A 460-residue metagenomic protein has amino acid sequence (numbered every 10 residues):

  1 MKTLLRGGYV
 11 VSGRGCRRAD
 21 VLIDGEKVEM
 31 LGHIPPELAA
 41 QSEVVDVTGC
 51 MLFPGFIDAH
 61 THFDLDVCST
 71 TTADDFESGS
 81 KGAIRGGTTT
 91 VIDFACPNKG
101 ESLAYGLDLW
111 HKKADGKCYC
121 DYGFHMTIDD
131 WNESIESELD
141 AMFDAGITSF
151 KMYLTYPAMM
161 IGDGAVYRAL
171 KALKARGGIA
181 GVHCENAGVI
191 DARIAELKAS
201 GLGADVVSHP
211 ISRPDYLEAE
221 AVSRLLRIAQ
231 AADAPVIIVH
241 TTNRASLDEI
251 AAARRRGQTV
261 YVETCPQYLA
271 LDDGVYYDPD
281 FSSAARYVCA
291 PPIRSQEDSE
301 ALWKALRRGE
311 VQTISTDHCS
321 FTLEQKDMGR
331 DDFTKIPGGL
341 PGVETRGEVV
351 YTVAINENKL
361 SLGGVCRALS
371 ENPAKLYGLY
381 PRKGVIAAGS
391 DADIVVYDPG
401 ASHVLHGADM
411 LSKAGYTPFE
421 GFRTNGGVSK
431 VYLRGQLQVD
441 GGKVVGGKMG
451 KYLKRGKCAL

Functional and structural regions predicted by a protein language model:
M1-G55: Histidine-rich, glycine-flanked metal-binding segment
G8, E26, G49, H60 (+14 more regions): Divalent metal-coordination and catalytic microenvironments
G8, M328-D332, A388-K454: C-terminal cap of metal-dependent C-N hydrolases
E37, T48-K117, S134: Metal-associated gating/positioning segment near the N- to mid-region
T88-T90, C120, T148, Q312: Short acidic/polar active-site loop segments enriched in Thr and Asp
A104-C120, R168-V182: Alpha-helix-loop-beta-strand connector modules within alpha/beta enzyme cores
S134-I314: Histidine/acidic residue-rich metal-binding segments in metalloenzymes
A204-P235, R286-Y287, R308, Q312-I314 (+1 more regions): His/Asp/Glu-enriched, well-ordered alpha-helical/loop segment that forms or immediately abuts the divalent-metal
